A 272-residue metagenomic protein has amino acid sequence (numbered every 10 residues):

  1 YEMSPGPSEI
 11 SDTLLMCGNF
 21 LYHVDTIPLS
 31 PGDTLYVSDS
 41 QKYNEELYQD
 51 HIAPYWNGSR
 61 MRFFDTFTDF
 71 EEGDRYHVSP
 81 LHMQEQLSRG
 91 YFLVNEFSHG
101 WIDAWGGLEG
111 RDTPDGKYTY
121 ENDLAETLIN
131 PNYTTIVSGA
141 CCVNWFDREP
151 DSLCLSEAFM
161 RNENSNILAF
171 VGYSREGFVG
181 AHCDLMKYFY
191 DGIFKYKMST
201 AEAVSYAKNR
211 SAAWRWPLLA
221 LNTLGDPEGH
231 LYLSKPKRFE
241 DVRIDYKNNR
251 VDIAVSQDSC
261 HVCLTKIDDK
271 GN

Functional and structural regions predicted by a protein language model:
Y1-N272: Cysteine-dependent hydrolase recognition
